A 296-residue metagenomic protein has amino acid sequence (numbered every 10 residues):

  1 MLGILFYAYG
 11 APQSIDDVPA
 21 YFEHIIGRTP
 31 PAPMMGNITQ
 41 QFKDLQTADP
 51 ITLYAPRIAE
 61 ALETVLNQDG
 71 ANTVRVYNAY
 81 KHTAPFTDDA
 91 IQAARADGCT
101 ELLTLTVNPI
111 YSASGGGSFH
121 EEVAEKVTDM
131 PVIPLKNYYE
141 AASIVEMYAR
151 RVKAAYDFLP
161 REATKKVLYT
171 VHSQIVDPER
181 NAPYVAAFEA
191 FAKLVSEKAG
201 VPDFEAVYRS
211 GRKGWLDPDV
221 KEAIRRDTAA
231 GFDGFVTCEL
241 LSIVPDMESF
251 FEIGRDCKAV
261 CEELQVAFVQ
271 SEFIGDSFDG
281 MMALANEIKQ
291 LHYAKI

Functional and structural regions predicted by a protein language model:
M1-I296: Active-site-proximal alpha-helix that buttresses catalytic centers in soluble enzyme cores
